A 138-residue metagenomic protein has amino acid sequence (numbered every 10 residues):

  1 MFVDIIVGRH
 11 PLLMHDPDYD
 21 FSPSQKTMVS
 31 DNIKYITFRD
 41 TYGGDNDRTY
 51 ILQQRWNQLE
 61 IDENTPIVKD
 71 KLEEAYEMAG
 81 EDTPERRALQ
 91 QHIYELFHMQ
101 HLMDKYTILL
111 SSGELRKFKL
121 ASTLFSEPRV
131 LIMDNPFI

Functional and structural regions predicted by a protein language model:
F2-M78: ABC ATPase nucleotide-binding domain signature region
Y50-Q54, Q100-Y106: ABC-fold ATPase nucleotide-binding domain signature/coupling loops
D82, Y106-L110, E114: Conserved ABC ATPase signature
E85-L102: Conserved ABC ATPase "signature" region
L120: Hydrophobic anchor residue at the start of the ABC signature
F125-R129: A short, proline-enriched helix->beta-strand linker immediately N-terminal to the Walker B motif in ABC-type P-loop
L131-N135: Catalytic Walker B motif of ABC-type/P-loop ATPase nucleotide-binding domains
I138: ABC ATPase nucleotide-binding domain "signature" loop
